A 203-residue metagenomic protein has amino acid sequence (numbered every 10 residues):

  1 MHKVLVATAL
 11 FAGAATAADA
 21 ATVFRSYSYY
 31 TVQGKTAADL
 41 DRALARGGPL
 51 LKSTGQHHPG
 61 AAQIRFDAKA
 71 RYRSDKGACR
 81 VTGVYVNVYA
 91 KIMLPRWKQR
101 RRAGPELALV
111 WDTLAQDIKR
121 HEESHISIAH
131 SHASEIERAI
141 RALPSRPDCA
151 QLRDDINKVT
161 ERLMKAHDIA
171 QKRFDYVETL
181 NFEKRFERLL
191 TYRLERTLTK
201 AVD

Functional and structural regions predicted by a protein language model:
V4-G13: Sec-dependent N-terminal signal peptides
T16-A20: Sec/Tat signal peptide C-region and signal peptidase I cleavage site
V23-R102, R146-D203: Metalloprotease/metallohydrolase-associated module, dominated by Zn2+-dependent proteases
W97, W111-I118: Acidic/histidine-rich, surface-exposed loop or edge segments in extracytoplasmic proteins
R101-A108, T113, A129-E161: Post-HEXXH active-site segment of zinc metalloproteases
D117, H121-A129: Active-site recognition of the HExxH zinc-binding catalytic motif
E122, S131, E135, L163-A166 (+1 more regions): Amphipathic alpha-helical segments in well-ordered regions
